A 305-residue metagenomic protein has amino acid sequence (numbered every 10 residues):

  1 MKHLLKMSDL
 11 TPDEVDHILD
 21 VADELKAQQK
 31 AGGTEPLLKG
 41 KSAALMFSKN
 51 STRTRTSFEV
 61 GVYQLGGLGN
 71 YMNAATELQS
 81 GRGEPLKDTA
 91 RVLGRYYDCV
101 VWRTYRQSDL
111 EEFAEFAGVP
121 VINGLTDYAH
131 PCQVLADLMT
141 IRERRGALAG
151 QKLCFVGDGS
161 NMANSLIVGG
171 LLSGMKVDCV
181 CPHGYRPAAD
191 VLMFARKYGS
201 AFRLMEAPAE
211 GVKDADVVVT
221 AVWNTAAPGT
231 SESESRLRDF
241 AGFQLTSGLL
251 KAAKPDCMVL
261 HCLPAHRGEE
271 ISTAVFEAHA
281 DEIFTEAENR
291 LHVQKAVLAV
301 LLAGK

Functional and structural regions predicted by a protein language model:
M1-T56, V60: Positively charged, low-complexity intrinsically disordered leader regions
S42-A43, F47-Y96: Active-site cofactor/substrate anionic-group-binding motifs, chiefly glycine- and Lys/Arg-rich phosphate-binding loops
S48-V60, E143-A221, A227: Glycine-rich phosphate/diphosphate-binding loop of Rossmann-like nucleotide-binding domains
N70-L93, F116, L166-G169, R186-S200: Active-site-proximal loop->helix
G81, D98-G169, H261: Anion-binding alpha/beta catalytic cores of soluble intermediary-metabolism enzymes, centered on
R196-A274: Rossmann-like adenosine-cofactor binding region
D256-C257, C262-K305: Adenosine-phosphate binding glycine-rich loop
